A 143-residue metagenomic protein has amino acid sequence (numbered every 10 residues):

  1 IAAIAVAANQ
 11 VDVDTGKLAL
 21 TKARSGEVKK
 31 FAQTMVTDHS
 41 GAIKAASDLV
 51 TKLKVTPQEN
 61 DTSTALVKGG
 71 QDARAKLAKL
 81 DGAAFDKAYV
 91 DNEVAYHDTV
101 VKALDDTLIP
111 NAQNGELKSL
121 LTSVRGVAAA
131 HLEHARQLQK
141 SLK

Functional and structural regions predicted by a protein language model:
I1-K143: His/Met- and acidic-residue-enriched segments that coordinate or traffic transition-metal cofactors and support
